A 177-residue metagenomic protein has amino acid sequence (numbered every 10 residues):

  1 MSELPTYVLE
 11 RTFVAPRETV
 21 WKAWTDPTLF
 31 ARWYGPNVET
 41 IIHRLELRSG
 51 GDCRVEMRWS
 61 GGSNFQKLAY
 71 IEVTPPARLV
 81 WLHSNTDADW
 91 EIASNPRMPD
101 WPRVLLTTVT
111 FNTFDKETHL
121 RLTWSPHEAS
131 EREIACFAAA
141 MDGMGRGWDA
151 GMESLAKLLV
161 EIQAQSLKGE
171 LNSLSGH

Functional and structural regions predicted by a protein language model:
M1-T40, H177: Hydrophobic ligand-binding cavity/cleft-lining segments
L4-E10, R17, T40, D52 (+4 more regions): Intrinsic-disorder/low-complexity, polar/charged segments enriched in Ser/Thr/Lys/Arg/Asp/Glu/Gln
A15, D87, P126-E128: Beta-strand elements of well-folded, non-transmembrane domains
P16, T107, M144-G151, L155-L158: Alpha-helical packing segments of well-folded alpha/beta enzyme cores
V20, F30, C53, Y70 (+4 more regions): Hydrophobic pocket/interface hotspot
E39-R44, W59-D115: Hydrophobic-ligand binding "helix-grip"
I42, S154-H177: Short, highly charged C-terminal tails/helix-capping segments
E91-R146: Beta-strand/loop substructures that line and gate deep hydrophobic ligand-binding cavities in soluble
